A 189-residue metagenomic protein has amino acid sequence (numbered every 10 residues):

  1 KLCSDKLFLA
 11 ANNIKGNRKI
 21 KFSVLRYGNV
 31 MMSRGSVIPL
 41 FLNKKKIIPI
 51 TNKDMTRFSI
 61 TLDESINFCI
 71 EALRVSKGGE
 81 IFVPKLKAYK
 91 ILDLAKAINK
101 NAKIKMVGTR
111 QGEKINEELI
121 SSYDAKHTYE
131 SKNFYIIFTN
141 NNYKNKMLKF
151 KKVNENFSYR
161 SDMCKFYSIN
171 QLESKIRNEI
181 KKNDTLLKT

Functional and structural regions predicted by a protein language model:
K1: Active-site YXXXK catalytic motif of short-chain dehydrogenase/reductase
D5-T189: Strand-loop microenvironment adjacent to phosphate/nucleotide-handling motifs in alpha/beta enzyme folds
